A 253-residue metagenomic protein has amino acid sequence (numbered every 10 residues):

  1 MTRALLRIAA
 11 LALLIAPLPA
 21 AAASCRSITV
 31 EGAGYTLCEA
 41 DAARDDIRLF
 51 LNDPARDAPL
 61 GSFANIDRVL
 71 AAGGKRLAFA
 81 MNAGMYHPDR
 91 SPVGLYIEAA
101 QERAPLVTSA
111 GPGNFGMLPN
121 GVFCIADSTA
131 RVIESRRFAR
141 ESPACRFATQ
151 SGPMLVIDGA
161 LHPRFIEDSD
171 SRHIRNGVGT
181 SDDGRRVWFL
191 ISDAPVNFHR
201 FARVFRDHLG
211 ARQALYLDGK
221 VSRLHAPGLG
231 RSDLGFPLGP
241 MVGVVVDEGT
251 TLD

Functional and structural regions predicted by a protein language model:
M1-A9: Bacterial N-terminal signal peptides that target proteins for export
I8-P17: Bacterial N-terminal signal peptides
P19-N114: Zymogen propeptides
D41-A43, C124-T129, I157-G159, T180-R185 (+1 more regions): Short acidic-glycine loop/turn motifs at beta-strand connectors
N52-R56, R137-E141, I191-P195: Short, solvent-exposed aromatic-acidic interface loops
S91-F165: Active-site-adjacent helix-turn-beta-strand microarchitecture at beta-sheet edges that either contains or buttresses
V93-S109, R164-R175, T180-Q213, S222-D253: Conserved, well-ordered active-site substructure
